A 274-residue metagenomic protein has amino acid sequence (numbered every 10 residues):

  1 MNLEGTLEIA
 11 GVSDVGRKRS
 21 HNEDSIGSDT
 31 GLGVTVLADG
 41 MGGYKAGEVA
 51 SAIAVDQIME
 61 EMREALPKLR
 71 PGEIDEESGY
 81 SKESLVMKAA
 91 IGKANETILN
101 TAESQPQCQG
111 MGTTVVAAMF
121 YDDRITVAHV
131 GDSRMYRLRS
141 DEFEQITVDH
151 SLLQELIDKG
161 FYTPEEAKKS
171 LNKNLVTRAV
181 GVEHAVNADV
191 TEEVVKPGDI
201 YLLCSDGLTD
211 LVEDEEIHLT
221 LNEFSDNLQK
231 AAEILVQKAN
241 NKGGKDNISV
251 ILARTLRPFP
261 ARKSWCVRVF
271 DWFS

Functional and structural regions predicted by a protein language model:
M1-S274: PP2C/PPM-type serine/threonine phosphatase catalytic domain
